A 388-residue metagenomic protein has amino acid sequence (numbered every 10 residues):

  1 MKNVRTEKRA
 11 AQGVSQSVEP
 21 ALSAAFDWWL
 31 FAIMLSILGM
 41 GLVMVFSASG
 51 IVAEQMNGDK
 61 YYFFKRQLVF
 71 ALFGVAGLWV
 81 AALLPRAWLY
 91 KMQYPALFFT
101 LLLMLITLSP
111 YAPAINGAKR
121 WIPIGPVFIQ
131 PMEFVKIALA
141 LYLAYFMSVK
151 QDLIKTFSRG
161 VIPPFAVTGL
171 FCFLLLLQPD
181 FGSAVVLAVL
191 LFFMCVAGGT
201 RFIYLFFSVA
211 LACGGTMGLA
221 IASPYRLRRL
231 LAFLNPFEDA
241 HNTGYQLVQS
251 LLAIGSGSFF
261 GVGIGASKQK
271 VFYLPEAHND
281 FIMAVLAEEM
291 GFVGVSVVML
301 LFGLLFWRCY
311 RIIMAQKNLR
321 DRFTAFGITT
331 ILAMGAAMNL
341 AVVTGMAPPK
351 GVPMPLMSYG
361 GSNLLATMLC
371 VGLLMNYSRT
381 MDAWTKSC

Functional and structural regions predicted by a protein language model:
M1-L22, A337-C388: A juxtamembrane structural motif centered on a specific transmembrane helix
E19-M34: N-terminal membrane topogenic signal
F31-G39, V43-S47, A53-Q246, A284-G345 (+2 more regions): Hydrophobic alpha-helical transmembrane segments of multi-pass inner membrane proteins, especially in bacterial systems
S47-S49, S267, S358: Short linear Ser/Thr-Pro motifs
I115, I122, I154, V161 (+4 more regions): Short clusters of hydrophobic/aromatic residues that line enzyme substrate/ligand-binding pockets
G125-V135, L177-P179, S258-G263, V352-A366: Glycine/serine-rich anion-binding loops at beta->alpha junctions that coordinate negatively charged ligand groups
D180-V185, V262-S267, A277-N279, S296 (+3 more regions): Transmembrane helix boundary and interhelical junction motifs in multipass membrane proteins
A232, P236-N279, M290-G294: TM-adjacent membrane-interface loops and short helices in multi-pass inner/ER membrane proteins
